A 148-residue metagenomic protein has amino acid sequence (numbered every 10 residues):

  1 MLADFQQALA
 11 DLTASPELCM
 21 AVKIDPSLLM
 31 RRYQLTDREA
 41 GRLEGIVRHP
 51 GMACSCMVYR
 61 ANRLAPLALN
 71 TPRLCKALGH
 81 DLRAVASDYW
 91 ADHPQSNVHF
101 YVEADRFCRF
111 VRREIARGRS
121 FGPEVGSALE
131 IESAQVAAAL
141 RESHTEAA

Functional and structural regions predicted by a protein language model:
M1-G41: Membrane topogenic helices and adjacent juxtamembrane segments
L9-A10, S27, A68-C75, S87 (+2 more regions): Amphipathic alpha-helical segments within well-ordered protein domains
L12-P16, Y33, L74-L78, Y89 (+2 more regions): Generic structural signal for hydrophobic core residues of well-folded globular domains
L18-I24, Y59-A68, H99-E103: Short acidic alpha-helix initiation/capping motifs at coil-to-helix transition points, especially at protein N-termini
K23, E44, R83-S87: Short, well-structured alpha-helical segments
E39, I46-T71: Conserved glycine-rich, hydrophobic/aromatic-active-site segments that form phosphate/pyrophosphate or metal-binding
Y59-P94: Amphipathic alpha-helical packing elements
A86-A148: Hydrophobic packing positions characteristic of elongated beta-solenoid/beta-helix-type spike/fiber shafts
